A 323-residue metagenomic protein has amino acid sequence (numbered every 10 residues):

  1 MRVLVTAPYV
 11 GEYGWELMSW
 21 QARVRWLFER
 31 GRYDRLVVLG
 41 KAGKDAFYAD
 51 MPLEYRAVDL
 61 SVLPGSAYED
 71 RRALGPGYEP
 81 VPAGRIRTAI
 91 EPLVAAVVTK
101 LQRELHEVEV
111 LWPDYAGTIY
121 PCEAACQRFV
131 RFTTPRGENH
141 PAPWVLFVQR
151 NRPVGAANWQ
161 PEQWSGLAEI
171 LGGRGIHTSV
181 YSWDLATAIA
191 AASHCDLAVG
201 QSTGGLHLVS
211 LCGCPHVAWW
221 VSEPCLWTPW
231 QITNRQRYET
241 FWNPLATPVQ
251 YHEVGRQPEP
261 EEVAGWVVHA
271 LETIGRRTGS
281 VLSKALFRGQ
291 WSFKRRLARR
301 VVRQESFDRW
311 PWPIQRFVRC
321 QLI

Functional and structural regions predicted by a protein language model:
V3-A96, T187-A190, G205-L208, P224: Active-site and donor-binding regions of nucleotide-sugar-utilizing enzymes
V5-A7, C126-F132, N234-R235: Short glycine-rich or small-residue beta-strand-to-loop segments that form or flank ligand, phosphate, metal/Fe-S
T6-A7, L39, F147-R150, W219: Short hydrophobic segments within beta-strands
K41, V58-L63, S179-W183, F241 (+1 more regions): Conserved beta-strand termini and adjacent loop/short-helix elements that scaffold enzyme active sites in alpha/beta
G77-P143, S283: A nucleotide-sugar donor-handling region in carbohydrate enzymes
N139-V154: Conserved donor-binding/catalytic core segment of Leloir-type glycosyltransferases
N151, A156-L226, I232: Donor-binding and catalytic core of enzymes assembling or modifying cell-surface/extracellular glycoconjugates
L211-V302, R309-R319: Nucleotide-sugar donor-binding patch of glycosyltransferase catalytic domains
